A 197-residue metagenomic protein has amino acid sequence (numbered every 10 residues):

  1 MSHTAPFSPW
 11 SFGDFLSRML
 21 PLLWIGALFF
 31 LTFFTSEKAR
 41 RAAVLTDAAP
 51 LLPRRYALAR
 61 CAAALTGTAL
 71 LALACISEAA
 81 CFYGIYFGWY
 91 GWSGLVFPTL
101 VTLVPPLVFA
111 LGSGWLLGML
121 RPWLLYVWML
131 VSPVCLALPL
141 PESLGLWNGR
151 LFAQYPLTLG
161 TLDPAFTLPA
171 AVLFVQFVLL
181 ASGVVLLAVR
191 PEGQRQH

Functional and structural regions predicted by a protein language model:
S2-A27, L31-F33, L58-W128: Secretory targeting signals
H3-W10, L125-H197: Terminal transmembrane helical anchor/hairpin motif
A27-K38, G112-W123, Q176-Q194: Transmembrane alpha-helical segments in integral membrane proteins
S36, A79, Y83, A137 (+1 more regions): Transmembrane helix-loop junctions and nearby membrane-interface residues
K38-A39, S93: N-terminal alpha-helical segment
A42, T68-S77, V172-V185: N-terminal hydrophobic signal/anchor transmembrane helix of membrane proteins
A42-L45, G114: Interfacial helix-capping/hinge residues at the ends of transmembrane alpha-helices
T46-R54: Short helix-to-coil transition segments within interhelical loops that connect adjacent transmembrane helices
